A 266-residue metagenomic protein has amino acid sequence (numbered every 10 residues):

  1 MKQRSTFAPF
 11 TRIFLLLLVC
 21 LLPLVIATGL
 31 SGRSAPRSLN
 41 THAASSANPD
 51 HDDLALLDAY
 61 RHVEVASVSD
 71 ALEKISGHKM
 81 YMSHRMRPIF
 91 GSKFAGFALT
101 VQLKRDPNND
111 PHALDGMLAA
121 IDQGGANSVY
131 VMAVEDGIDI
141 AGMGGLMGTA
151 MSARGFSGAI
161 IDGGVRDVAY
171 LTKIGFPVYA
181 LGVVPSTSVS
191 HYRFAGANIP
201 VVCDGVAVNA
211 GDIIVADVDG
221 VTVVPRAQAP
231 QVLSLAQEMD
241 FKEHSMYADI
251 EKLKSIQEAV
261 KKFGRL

Functional and structural regions predicted by a protein language model:
M1-P9: N-terminal secretory signal peptides that target proteins for export/translocation
I13-I26: Bacterial N-terminal signal peptides
L24-A43: Signal peptide processing junction and immediate N-terminal pro/mature segment of secreted/exported proteins
S38-A210, V224-K254, E258-L266: Feature captures the catalytic cores and cofactor-binding loops of soluble hydro-lyases/lyases that act on carboxylate
I214: C-terminal binding/interaction regions
D217: Beta-strand-loop-alpha-helix segment that lines the small-molecule cofactor/substrate pocket of alpha/beta enzymes
G220-T222: Channel- or pocket-lining gating/hinge segments that regulate access to a cavity or pore
